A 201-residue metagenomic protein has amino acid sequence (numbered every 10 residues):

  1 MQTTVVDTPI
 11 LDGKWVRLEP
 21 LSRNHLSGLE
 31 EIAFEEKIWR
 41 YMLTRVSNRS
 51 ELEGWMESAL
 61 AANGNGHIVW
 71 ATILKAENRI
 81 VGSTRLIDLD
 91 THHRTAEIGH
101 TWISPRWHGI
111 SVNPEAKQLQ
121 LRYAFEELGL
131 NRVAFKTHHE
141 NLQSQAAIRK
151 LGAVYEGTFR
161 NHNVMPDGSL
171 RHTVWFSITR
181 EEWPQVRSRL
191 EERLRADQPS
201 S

Functional and structural regions predicted by a protein language model:
M1-V112, Y123, E127, G168-S201: GNAT-family acyltransferases
R94-A96, V133, A153: Conserved active-site beta-strand-loop modules that form the wall/rim of enzyme catalytic pockets and either contain
E126-K136: Conserved GNAT acetyl-CoA-binding A-motif
F135-Q145: Conserved beta-strand-loop-alpha-helix junction that forms the acyl-donor binding cleft
K136, V154-S169: Conserved catalytic-core motifs of GNAT/GCN5-like acyltransferases
